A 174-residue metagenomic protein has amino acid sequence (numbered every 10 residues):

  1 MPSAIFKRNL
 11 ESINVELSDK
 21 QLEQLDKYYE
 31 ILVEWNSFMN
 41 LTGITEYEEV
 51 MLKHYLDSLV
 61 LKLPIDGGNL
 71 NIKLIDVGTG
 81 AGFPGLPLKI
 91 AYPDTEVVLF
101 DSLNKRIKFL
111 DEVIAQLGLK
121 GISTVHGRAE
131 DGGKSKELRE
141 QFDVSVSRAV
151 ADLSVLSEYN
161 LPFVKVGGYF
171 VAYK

Functional and structural regions predicted by a protein language model:
M1-N71, I75, K108, E112-I122: Class I SAM-dependent transferase core
S18, K134, V164: Post-transcriptional modification and biogenesis factors for structured RNAs of the translation apparatus
L59-A151, S157: Conserved SAM/SAH cofactor-binding pocket of Class I
V155-F170: A short glycine-rich, Lys/Arg-flanked "PGG" loop and its adjoining helix->strand segment in the class I
Y173-K174: Short strand-turn motif at the edge of the Rossmann-like AdoMet-binding core
